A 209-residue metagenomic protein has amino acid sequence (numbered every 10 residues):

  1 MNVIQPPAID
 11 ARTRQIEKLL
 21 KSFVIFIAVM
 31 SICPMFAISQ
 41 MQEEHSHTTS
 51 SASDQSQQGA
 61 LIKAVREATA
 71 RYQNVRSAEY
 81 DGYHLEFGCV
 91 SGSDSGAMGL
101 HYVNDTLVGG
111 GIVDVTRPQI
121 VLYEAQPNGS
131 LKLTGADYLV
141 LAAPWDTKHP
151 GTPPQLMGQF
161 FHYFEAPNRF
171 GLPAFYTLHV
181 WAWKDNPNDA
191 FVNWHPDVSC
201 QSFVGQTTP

Functional and structural regions predicted by a protein language model:
M1-L20: N-terminal secretory signal peptides that target proteins for export/translocation
I4-Q5, I32, T152: Selective for proline/serine-rich intrinsically disordered segments in cytosolic/nuclear regulatory regions
Q15-I16, F26, Q57, A174: Terminal low-complexity, poorly structured segments
F23-P34: Bacterial N-terminal signal peptides
A37-S39: Boundary at the C-terminal end of the N-terminal hydrophobic targeting segment
M41-P209: Primary mode marks residue(s) on the alpha4-beta5-alpha5 output face of response regulator receiver
